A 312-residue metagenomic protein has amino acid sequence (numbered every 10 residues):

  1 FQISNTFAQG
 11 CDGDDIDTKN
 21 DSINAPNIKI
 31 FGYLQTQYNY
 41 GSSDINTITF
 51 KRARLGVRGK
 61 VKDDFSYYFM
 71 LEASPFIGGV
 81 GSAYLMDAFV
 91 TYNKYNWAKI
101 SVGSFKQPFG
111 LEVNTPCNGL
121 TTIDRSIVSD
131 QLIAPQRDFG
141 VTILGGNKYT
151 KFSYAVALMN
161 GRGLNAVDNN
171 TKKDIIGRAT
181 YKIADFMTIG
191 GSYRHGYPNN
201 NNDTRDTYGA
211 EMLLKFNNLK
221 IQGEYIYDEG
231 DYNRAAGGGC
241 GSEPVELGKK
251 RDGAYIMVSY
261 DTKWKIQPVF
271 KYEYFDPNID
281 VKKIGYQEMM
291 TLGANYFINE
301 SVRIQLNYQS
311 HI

Functional and structural regions predicted by a protein language model:
F1-C11: Bacterial Sec-dependent N-terminal signal peptides
C11, Y40-S43, K62, Y68 (+5 more regions): Outer-membrane beta-barrel pore domains
D14-D15: N-terminal propeptides/low-complexity segments immediately following signal peptides in secreted or periplasmic proteins
T18-G161, T171-I176, T180-T188, M257-T262 (+3 more regions): Outer membrane beta-barrel
V80-A83, D168-T171, N202-T204, I284: Short glycine/proline-enriched turns and hinge-like loops at secondary-structure junctions
L132, D168, L247: Glycine- and other small-residue-rich loops at beta-strand/loop junctions that grip anionic moieties
A155, N165-N169, G190-S192, N202-D203: A short secondary-structure junction signal
G163-V167, R178, Y197-N200: Short helix-to-loop capping/linker segments positioned immediately adjacent to catalytic or ligand/cofactor-binding
